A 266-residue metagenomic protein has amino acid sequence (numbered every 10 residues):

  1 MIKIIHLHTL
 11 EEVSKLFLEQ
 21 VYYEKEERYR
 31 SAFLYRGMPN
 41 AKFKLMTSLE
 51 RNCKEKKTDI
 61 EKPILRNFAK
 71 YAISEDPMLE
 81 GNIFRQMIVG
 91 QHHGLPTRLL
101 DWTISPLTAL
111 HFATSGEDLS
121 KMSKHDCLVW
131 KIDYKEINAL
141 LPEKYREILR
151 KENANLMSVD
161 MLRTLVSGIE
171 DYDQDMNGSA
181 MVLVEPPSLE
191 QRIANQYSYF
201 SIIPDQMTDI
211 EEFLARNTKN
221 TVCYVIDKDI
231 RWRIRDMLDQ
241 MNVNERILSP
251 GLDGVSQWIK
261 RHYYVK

Functional and structural regions predicted by a protein language model:
M1-K266: Catalytic-core elements of nucleic-acid end-processing and repair enzymes
